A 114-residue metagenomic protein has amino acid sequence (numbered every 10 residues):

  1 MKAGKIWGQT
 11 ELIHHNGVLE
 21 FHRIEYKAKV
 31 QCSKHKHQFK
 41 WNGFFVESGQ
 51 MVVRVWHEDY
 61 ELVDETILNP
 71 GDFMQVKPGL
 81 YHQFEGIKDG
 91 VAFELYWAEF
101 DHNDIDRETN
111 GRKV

Functional and structural regions predicted by a protein language model:
M1-R23, Q31-K34, E65-T66, E108-V114: A short, N-terminal "cap"/entry segment at the start of jelly-roll beta-barrel domains of the cupin/DSBH fold
A3, Q83-V114: Double-stranded beta-helix
I24-F44: Short, well-structured hydrophobic secondary-structure segments
Q31-S33, D72-Q83, D101: Histidine-centered metal-chelating micro-motifs
S33, V53-V55, E94: Short hydrophobic/aromatic-rich beta-strand segments that constitute the beta-sheet cores of beta-sandwich/beta-barrel
F39-E58: Glycine- and acidic-residue-biased ligand/ion/polar-headgroup-sensing regions
Q50-V52, F73, Y81, V91: Structural motif
H57-P78: Short acidic-glycine-tyrosine-enriched beta hairpin
